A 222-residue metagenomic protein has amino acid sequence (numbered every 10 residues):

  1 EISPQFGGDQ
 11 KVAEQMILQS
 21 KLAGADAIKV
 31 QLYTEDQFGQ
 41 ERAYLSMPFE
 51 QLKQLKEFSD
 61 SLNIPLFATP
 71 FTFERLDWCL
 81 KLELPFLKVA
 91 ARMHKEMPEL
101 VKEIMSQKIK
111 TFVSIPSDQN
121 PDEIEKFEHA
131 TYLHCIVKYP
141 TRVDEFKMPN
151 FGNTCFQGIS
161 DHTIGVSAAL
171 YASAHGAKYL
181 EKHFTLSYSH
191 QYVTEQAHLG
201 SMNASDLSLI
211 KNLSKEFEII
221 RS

Functional and structural regions predicted by a protein language model:
I2-S222: Catalytic cores and adjacent flexible loops of soluble metabolic enzymes that perform enolate/carbanion chemistry on
